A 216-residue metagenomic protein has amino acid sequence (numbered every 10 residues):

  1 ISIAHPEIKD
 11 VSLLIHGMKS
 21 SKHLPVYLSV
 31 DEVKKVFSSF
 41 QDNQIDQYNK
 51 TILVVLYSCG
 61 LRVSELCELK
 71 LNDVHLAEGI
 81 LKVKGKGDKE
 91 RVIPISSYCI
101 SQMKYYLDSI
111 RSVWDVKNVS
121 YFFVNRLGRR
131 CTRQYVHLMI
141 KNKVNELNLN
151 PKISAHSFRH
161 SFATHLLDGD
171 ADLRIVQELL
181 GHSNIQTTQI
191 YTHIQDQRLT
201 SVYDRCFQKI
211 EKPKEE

Functional and structural regions predicted by a protein language model:
I1-E216: Conserved catalytic core of the tyrosine transesterase superfamily
